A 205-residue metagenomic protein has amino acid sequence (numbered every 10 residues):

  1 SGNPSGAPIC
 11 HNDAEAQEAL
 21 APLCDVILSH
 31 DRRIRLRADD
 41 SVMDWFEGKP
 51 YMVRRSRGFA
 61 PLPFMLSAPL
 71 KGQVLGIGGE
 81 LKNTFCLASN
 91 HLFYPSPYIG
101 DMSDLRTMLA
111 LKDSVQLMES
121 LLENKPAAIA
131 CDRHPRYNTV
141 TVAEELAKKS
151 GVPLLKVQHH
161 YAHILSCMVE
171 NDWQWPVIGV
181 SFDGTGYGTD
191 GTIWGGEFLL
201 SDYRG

Functional and structural regions predicted by a protein language model:
G2-G205: Acidic, glycine-enriched active-site microenvironments
